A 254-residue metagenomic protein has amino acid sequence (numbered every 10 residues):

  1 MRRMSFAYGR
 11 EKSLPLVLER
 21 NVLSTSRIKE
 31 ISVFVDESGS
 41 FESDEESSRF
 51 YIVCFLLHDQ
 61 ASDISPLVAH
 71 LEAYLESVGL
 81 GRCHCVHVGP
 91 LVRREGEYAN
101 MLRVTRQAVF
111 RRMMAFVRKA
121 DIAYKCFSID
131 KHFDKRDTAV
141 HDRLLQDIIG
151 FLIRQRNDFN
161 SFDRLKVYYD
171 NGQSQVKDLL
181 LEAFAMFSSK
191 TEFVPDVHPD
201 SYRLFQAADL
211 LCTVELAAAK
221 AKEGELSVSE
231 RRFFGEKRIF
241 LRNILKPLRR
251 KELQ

Functional and structural regions predicted by a protein language model:
M1-Q254: Phosphate-ester processing/binding pockets and catalytic centers
